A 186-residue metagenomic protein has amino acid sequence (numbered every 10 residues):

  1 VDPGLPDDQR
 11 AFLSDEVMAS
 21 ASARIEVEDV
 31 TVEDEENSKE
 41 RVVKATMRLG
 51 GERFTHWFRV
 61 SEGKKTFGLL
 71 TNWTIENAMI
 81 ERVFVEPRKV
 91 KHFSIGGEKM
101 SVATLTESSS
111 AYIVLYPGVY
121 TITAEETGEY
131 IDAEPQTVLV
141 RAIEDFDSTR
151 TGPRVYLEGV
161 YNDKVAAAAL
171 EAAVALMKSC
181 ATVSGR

Functional and structural regions predicted by a protein language model:
V1-S20, E158-R186: Core segments of small alpha/beta cavity-forming domains
D2-E52, R186: Short solvent-exposed beta->alpha transition segments
K44-T46, W57-R59, F84-E86, S94 (+1 more regions): Soluble periplasmic/extracytoplasmic beta-strand elements of cell-envelope proteins
F54-K64, T127-V160: Structured interaction patches on ligand/partner-binding surfaces of diverse proteins
T74-R88: A short, Gly/Thr-enriched small/hydrophobic beta-strand-prone motif that recurs across taxa
K91-K99: Change to "...patches in solvent-exposed regions of secreted, membrane-anchored, or virion-exposed structural
E98-E107: Short beta-strand segments within Ig-like beta-sandwich modules, predominantly Fibronectin type-III
S110, Y116-Y130: A short, solvent-exposed beta-strand micro-motif common in secreted/extracellular proteins
